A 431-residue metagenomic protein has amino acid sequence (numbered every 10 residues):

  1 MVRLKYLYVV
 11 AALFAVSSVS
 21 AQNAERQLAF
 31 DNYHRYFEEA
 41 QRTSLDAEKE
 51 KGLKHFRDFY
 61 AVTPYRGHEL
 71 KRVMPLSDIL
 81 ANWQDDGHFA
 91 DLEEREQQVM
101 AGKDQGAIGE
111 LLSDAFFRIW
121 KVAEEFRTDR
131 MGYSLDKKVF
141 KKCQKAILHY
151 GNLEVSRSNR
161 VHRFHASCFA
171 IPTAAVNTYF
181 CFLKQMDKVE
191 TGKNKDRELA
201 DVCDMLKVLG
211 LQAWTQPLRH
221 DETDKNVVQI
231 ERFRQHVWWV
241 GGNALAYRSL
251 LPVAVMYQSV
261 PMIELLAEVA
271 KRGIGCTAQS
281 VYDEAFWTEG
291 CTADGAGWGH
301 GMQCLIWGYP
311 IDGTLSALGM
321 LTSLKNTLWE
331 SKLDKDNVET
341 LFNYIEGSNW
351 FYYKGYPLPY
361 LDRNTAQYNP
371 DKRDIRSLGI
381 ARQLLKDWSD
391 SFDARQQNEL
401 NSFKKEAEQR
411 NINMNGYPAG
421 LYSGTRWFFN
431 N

Functional and structural regions predicted by a protein language model:
M1-A24: Bacterial Sec-dependent N-terminal signal peptides
V10-A11, S17, R66, G132 (+2 more regions): Generic marker of "main functional regions" within proteins
L13, N32, Y36, H55-F59 (+3 more regions): Intrinsic disorder/low-structure terminal segments
Q22-R232, W238-L251, K271, L315-L318: Extracellular glycan-targeting catalytic surfaces
S158-N159, R163-C181, V189-N431: Extracellular polysaccharide-recognition and catalytic grooves
